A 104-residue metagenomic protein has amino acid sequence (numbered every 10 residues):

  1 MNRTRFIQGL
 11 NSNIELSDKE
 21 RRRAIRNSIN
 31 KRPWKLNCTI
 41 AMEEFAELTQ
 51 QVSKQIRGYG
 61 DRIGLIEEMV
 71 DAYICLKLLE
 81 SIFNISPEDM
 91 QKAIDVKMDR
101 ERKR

Functional and structural regions predicted by a protein language model:
N2-M69, Y73-R104: Flexible "arm" and connector segments at domain edges
